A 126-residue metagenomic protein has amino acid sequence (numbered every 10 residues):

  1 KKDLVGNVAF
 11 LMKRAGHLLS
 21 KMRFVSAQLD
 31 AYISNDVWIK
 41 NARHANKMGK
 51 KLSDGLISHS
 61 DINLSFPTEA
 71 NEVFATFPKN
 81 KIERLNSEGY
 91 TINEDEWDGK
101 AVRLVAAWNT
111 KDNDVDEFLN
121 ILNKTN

Functional and structural regions predicted by a protein language model:
K1-F77: Active-site C-terminal subdomain of aminotransferase-like
K50-N123: Conserved C-terminal alpha-helix-loop-beta "cap" of PLP-dependent enzymes that closes/shapes the active-site mouth
